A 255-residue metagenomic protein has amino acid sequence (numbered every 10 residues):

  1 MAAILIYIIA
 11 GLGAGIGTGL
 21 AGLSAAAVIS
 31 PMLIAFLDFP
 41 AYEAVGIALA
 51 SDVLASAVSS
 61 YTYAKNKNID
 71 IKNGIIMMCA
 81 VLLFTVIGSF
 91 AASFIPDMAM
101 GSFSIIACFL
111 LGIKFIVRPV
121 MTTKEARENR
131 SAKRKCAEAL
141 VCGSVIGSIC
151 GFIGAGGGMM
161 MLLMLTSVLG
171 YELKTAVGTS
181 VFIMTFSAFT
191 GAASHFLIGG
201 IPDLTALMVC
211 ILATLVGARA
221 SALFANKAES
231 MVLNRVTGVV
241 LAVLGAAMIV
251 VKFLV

Functional and structural regions predicted by a protein language model:
M1-A3, Y7, L49-Y61, G156-T166: Hydrophobic, membrane-facing alpha-helical anchors
M1-I16, V28-S30, I34-F36, A41 (+3 more regions): Juxtamembrane transmembrane-helix boundary motif
G15, V45-V53, V177-A188, L241: Transmembrane helix-bundle signature of multi-pass membrane transporters/permeases
L20-I29, G154-M164: Transmembrane helix boundary and interhelical junction motifs in multipass membrane proteins
F39-I47, K72-N73, G170-V181: Membrane-interface alpha-helices at helix entry/exit sites of multi-pass transporters
S51, T179-H195, T205-G217: A small-residue-rich subset of transmembrane alpha-helices
T123, A155-M160, Y171-T175: Short, structured loop/turn "capping" segments at alpha-beta junctions
